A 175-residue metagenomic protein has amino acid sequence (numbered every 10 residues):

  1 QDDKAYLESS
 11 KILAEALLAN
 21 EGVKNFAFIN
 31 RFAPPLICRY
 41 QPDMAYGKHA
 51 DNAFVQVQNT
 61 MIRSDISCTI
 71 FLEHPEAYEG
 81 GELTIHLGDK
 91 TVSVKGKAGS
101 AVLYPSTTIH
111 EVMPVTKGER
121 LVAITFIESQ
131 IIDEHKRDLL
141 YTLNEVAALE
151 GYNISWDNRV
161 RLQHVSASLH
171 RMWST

Functional and structural regions predicted by a protein language model:
Q1-A101, T107, M113-T175: Fe(II)/2-oxoglutarate oxygenase catalytic core
